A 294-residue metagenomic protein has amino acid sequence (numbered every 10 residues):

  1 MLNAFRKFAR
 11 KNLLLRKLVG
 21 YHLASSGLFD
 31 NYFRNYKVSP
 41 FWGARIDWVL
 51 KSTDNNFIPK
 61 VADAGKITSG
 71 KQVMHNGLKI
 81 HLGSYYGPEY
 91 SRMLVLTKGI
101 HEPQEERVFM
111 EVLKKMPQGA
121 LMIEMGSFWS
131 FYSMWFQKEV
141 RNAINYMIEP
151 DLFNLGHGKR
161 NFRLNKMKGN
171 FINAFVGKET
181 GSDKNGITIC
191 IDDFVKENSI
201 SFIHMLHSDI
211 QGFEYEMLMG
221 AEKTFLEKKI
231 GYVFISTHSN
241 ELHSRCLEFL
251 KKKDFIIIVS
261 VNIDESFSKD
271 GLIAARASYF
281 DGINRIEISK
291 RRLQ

Functional and structural regions predicted by a protein language model:
M1-I148, G156-R160, N170, I257 (+1 more regions): S-adenosyl-L-methionine
N12, G77, C190, H238-S239: Helix N-terminus capping/helix-initiation residues
M93-I123, N170-K228, N240-E241, R245 (+1 more regions): Short internal loop-to-helix segment that lines adenine-nucleotide cofactor pockets
A143-M147, F194-Q294: Conserved acidic-Pro-Pro-aromatic motif
D151: Conserved SAM/SAH-binding beta-strand->alpha-helix loop
L155, K159, S244-L247: Short, surface-exposed alpha-helical segments at coil->helix boundaries
K166-K168: Conserved H-loop
